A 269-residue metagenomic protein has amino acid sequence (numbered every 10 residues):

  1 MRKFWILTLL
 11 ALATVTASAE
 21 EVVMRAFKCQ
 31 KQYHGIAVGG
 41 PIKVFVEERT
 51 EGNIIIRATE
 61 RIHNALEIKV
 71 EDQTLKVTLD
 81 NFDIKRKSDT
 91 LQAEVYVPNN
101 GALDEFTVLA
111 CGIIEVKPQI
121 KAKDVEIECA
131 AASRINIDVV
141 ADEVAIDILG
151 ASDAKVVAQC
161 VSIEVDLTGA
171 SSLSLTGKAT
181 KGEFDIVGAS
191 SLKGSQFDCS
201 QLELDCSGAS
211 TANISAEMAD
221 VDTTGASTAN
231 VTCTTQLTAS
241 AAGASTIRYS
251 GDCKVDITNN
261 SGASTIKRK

Functional and structural regions predicted by a protein language model:
M1-K269: Intrinsically disordered, low-complexity terminal regions
